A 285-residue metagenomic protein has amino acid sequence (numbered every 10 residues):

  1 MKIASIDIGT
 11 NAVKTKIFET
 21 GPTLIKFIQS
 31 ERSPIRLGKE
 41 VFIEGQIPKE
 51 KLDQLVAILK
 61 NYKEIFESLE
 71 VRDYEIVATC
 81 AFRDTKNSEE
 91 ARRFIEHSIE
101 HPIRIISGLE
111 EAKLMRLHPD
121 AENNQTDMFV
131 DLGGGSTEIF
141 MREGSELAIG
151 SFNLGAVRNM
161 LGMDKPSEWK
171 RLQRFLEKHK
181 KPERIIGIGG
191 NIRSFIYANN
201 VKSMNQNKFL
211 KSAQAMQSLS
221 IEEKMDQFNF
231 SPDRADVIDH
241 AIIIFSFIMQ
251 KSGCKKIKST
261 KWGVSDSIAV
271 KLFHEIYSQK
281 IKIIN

Functional and structural regions predicted by a protein language model:
I3-D7, D127-D131: Short glycine-aspartate micro-motif
A4, I17-T20: Active-site neighborhood of HAD-like aspartate-dependent phosphohydrolases
A12-K14: Short N-terminal binding/cap micro-motifs at the start of the first secondary-structure element
I17, E40-V71, T79-L117, A121-T126 (+1 more regions): Helical "lid/coupling" subdomains associated with nucleotide-phosphate turnover
T23-I28, E146-A148: Beta-strand initiation motifs
P34-I35: Short, glycine-rich, amphipathic interfacial segments at transmembrane boundaries or analogous
I76: Dinucleotide-binding Rossmann-like beta1-alpha1 core, especially the glycine-rich loop that anchors the ADP
G135-M141: Acidic, divalent-metal-coordinating active-site segment for phosphoryl/phosphodiester hydrolysis, typified by short
